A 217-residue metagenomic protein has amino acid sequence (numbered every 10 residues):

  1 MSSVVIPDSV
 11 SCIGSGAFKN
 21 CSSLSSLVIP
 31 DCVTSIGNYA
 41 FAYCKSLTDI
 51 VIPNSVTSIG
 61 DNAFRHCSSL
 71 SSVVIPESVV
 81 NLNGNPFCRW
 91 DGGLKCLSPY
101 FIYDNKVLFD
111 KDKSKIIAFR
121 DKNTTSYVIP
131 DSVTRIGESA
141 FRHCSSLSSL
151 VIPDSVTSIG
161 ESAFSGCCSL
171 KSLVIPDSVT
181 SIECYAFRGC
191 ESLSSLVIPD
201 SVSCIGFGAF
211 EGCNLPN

Functional and structural regions predicted by a protein language model:
M1-C12, S22-S35, K45-S58, S68-N81 (+6 more regions): Structural signature of tandem-repeat unit edges
